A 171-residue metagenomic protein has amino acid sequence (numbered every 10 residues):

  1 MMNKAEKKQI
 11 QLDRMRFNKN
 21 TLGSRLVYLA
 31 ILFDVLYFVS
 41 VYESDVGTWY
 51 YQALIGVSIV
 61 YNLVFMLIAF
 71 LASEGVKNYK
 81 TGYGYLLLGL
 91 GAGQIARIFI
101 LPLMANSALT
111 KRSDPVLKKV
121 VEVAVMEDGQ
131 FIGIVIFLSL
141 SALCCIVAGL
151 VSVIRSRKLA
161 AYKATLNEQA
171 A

Functional and structural regions predicted by a protein language model:
M1-S40, A170-A171: Cytosolic juxtamembrane helix and N-cap/initiation of the first transmembrane helix
M2, Y61-V64, L140-A148: Hydrophobic cores of alpha-helical transmembrane segments in multi-pass inner/ER membrane proteins, independent
A5-Q9, R14-F17, A69-Y79, N106-L109 (+1 more regions): Cytosolic juxtamembrane helix at the C-terminal end of the final transmembrane segment
Q11-T21, D45-W49, E74-G82, E122-I132: Juxtamembrane loop-transmembrane helix junctions in multi-pass integral membrane proteins, especially the extracellular
K19, L26, A30, L54 (+4 more regions): Small-residue packing motifs within transmembrane alpha-helices
K19-L26, F38-V64: Transmembrane alpha-helix entry/boundary detector in multi-pass membrane proteins
S44-Q52, I100-I136: Interfacial non-cytosolic loop connecting adjacent transmembrane helices
L67-A105: Loop-to-transmembrane helix junctions at the membrane interface
